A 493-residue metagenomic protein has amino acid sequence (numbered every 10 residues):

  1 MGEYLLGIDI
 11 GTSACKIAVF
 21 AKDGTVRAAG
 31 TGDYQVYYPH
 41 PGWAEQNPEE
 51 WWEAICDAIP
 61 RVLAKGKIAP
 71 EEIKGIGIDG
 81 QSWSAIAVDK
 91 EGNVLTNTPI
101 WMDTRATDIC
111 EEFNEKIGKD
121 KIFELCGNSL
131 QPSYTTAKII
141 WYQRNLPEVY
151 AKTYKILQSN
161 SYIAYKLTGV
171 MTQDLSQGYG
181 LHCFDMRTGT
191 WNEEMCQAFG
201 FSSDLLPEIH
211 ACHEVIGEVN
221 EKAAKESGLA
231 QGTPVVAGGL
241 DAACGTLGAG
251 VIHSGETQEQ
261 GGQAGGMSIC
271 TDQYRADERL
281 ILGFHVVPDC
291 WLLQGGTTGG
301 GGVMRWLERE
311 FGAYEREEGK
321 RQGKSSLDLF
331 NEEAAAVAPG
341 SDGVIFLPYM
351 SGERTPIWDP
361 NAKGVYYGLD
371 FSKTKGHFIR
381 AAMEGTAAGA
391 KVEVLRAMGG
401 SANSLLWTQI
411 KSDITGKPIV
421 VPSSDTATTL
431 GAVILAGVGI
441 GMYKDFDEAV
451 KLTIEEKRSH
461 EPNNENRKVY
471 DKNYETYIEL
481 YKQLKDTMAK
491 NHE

Functional and structural regions predicted by a protein language model:
M1-T96, E124, K152, A224-K225 (+4 more regions): N-terminal glycine/serine-rich phosphate-binding loop of ATP-dependent small-molecule kinases, especially carbohydrate
L6-G7, P48, T107, N114-C126 (+8 more regions): Active-site core segments that coordinate phosphate-bearing ligands/cofactors across diverse enzyme families
G32-Y34, A211, P462: Active-site donor-binding loop signature of nucleotide-sugar glycosyltransferases
Q35-Y38, T104-A106, G301-G302: A short local loop/turn or secondary-structure capping micro-motif enriched for an aromatic residue
I55, E72, Q81-S84, K90-V94 (+6 more regions): Generic hydrophobic, aliphatic-rich segments that mediate packing or membrane embedding
A64-W101, S129-T135, A164-D185, E208-A211 (+1 more regions): Short beta-strand-loop/turn "lid" adjacent to the catalytic site in phosphate-handling enzymes
D204: Catalytic pocket of metal/acid-base enzymes, prominently hydrolases
